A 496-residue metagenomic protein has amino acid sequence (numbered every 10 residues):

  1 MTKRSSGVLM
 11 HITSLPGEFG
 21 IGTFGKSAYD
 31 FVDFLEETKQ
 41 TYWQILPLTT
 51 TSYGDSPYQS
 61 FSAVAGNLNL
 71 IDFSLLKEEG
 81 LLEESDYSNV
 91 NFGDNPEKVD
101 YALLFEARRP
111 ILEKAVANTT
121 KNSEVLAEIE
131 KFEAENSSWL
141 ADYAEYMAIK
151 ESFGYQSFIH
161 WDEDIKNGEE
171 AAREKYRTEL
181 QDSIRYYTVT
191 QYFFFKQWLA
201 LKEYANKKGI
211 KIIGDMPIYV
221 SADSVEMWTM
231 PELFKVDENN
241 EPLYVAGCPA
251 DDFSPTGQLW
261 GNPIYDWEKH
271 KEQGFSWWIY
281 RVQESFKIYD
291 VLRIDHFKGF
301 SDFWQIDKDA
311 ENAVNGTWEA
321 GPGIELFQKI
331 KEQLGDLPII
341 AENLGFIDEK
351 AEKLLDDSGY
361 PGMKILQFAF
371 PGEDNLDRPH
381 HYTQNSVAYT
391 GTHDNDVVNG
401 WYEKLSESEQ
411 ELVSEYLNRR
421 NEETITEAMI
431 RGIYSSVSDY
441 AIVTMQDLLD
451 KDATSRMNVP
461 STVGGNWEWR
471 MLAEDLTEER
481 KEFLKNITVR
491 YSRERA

Functional and structural regions predicted by a protein language model:
M1-K26, D30, T38-K39: Mature N-terminal, pre-catalytic/accessory segment of carbohydrate-active enzymes
H11, D55-Q191, F195, V220-I442 (+2 more regions): Alpha-amylase-like alpha-glycosidases and glucanotransferases acting on alpha-linked glucans and related
K26-T51, I288-Y289: Catalytic domains of carbohydrate-active enzymes, especially glycoside hydrolases
E36, W198-N206, K331, L355-D356: Surface-exposed amphipathic alpha-helices with a cationic face
E37, I165, A172, W469 (+3 more regions): Domain-scale activation on soluble regions of proteins
L46, K211-I213, P217, V291 (+1 more regions): Outer-envelope exported proteins of Gram-negative bacteria
Y187-V220: Conserved, well-ordered alpha-helix/loop/beta-strand core segments that scaffold catalytic motifs
